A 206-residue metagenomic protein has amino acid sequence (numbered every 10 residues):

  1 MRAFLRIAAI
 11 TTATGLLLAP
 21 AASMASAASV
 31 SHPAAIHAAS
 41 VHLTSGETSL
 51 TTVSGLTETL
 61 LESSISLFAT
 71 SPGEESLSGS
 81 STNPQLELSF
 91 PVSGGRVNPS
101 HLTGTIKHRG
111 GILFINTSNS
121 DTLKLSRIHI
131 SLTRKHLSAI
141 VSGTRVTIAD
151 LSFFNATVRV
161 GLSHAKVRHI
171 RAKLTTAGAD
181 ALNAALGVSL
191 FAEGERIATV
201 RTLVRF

Functional and structural regions predicted by a protein language model:
M1-A28: Secretory targeting and sorting signals
I10, L16, M24, I112-S120 (+2 more regions): Generic hydrophobic/packing signal
T14-L16, A22, A149, A172 (+1 more regions): Intrinsic-disorder/low-complexity peptide segments enriched for small residues
A28-H101, H164, R168-F206: N-terminal segment immediately downstream of the Sec signal-peptide cleavage site in secreted/extracellular proteins
P72-V146: Predominantly extracellular/secreted and cell-surface proteins with exposed, flexible low-complexity segments
T122-T176: An exposed acidic His-Trp-rich patch
